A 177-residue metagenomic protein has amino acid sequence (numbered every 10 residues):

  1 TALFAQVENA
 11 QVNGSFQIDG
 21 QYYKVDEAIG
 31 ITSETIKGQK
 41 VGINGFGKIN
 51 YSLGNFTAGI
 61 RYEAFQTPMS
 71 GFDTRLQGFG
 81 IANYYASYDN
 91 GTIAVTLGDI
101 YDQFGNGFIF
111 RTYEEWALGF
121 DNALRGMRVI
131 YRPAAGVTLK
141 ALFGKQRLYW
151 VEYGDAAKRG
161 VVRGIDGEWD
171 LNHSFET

Functional and structural regions predicted by a protein language model:
A2-A5: Sec/Tat signal peptide C-region and signal peptidase I cleavage site
V7-T177: Outer-membrane beta-barrel channel domains
